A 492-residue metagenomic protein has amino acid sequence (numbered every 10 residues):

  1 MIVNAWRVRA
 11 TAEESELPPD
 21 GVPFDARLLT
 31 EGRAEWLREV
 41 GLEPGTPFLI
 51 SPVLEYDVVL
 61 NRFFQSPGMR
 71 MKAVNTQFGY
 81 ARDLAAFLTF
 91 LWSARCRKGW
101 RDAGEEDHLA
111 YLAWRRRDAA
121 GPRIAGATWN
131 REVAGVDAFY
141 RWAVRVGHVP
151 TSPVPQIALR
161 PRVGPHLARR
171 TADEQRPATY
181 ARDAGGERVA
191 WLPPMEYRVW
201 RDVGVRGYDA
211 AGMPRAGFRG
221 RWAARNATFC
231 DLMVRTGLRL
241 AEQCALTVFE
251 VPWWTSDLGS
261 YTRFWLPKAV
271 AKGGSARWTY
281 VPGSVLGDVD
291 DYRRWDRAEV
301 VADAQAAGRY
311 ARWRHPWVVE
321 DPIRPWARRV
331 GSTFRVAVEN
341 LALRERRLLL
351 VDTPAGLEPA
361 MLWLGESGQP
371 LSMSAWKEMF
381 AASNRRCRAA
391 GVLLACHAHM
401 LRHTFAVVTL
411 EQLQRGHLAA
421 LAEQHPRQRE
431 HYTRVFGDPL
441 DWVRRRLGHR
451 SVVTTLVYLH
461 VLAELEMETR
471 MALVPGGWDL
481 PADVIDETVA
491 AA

Functional and structural regions predicted by a protein language model:
I2-A5, V453-L456, M467-A492: C-terminal secondary-structure termini that scaffold catalytic or DNA-interacting sites
L60-T76, L84-T171, G207-A210, P214-G217: N-terminal core-binding DNA-recognition domain of tyrosine recombinases/integrases
V146-P150, M233-G259: Short, charged phosphate-coordinating catalytic segments
R160-G164, A245-D352: Conserved tyrosine-mediated DNA breakage-rejoining catalytic core shared by Y-recombinases
A168-W222, W265, A271-G273, S284-G287 (+1 more regions): Long, amphipathic, Lys/Arg-enriched alpha-helical "connector/arm" segment
D202-L240, Q428, G437: Basic, Lys/Arg- and aromatic-enriched nucleic-acid-binding interface segment
S256-G259, W265-K268, H397, L421-L462 (+1 more regions): Short functional hotspots where side chains directly engage DNA or cofactors
K377-R445: Short, basic (Lys/Arg/His-rich) helix/loop patches that form interaction surfaces in the mid-to-C-terminal regions
